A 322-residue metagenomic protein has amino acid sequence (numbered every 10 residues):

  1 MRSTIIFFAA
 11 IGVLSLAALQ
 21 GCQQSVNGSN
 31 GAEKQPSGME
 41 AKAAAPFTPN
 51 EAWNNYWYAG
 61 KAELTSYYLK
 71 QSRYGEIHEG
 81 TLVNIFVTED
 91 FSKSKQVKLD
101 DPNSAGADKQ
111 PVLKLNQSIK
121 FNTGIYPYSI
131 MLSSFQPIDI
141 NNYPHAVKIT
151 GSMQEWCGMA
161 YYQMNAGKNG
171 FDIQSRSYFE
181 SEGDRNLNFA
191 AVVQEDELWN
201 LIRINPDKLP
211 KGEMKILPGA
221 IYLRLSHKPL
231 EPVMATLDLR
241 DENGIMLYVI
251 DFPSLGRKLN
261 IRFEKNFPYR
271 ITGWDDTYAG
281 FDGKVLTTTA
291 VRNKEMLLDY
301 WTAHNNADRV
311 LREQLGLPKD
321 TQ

Functional and structural regions predicted by a protein language model:
M1-F8: Bacterial N-terminal signal peptides that target proteins for export
A10-L14: Hydrophobic helical h-region of N-terminal Sec-dependent signal peptides in bacterial secretory/periplasmic proteins
A18-G21: C-terminal motif of bacterial Sec signal peptides marking the signal peptidase cleavage site
Q23-S25: Bacterial signal peptide processing site
G28-K168, D207-Q322: Acidic, serine/threonine-rich low-complexity disordered tracts
N165-K211: Surface-exposed beta-loop interaction hotspot
